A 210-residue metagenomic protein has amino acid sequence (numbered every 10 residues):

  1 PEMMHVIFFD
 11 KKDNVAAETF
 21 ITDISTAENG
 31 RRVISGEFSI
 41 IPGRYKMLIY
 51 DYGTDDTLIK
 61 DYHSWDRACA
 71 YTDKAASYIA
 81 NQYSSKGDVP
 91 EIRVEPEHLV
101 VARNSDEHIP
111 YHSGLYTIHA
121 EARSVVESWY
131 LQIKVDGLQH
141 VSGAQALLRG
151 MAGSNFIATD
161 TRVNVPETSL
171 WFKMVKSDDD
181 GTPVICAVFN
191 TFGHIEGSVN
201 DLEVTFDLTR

Functional and structural regions predicted by a protein language model:
P1, E121-K134: A short, Gly/Thr-enriched small/hydrophobic beta-strand-prone motif that recurs across taxa
M3, R44, T117, V126-S128 (+1 more regions): Extracellular structured ligand-interaction cores
H5-D61, V141-R210: Tryptophan-paired
A16-S124: Short, low-hydrophobicity acidic/polar segments
G137-Q139: N-terminal onset of structured domains
